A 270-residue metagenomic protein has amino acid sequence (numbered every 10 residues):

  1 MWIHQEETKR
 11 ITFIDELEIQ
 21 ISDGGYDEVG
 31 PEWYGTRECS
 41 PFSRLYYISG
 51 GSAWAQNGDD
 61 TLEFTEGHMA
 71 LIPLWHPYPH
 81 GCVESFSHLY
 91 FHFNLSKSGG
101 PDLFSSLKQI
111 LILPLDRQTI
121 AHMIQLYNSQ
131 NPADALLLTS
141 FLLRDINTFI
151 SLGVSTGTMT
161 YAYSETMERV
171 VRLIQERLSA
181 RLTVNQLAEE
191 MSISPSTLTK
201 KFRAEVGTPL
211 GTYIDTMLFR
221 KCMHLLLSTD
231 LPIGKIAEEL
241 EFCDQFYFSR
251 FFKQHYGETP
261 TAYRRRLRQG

Functional and structural regions predicted by a protein language model:
M1-I19, L126-P132, L152: A short, N-terminal "cap"/entry segment at the start of jelly-roll beta-barrel domains of the cupin/DSBH fold
D15-Q109: N-terminal regulatory/effector-sensing and dimerization cores that precede helix-turn-helix DNA-binding domains
V29, A53, P132, S155 (+2 more regions): Generic structural signal for secondary-structure transition and capping sites
S49, S151, Q175, S179 (+2 more regions): Short, locally clustered residues in the helix-turn-helix/winged-helix DNA-binding domain
G51, G67-H68, L198, C222 (+1 more regions): Short hydrophobic/aromatic patches on the structural cores and recognition surfaces of FHA
S87-G99, I112-E176, I193-T199: An amphipathic alpha-helical interaction segment
E165-L173, I214, L218-H224: Pre-recognition alpha-helix immediately N-terminal to the DNA-recognition helix within helix-turn-helix or winged-helix
R181-F219, L227, L231, K235-R266: Basic/polar phosphate-binding segments, predominantly the helix-turn-helix DNA-binding elements of transcriptional
